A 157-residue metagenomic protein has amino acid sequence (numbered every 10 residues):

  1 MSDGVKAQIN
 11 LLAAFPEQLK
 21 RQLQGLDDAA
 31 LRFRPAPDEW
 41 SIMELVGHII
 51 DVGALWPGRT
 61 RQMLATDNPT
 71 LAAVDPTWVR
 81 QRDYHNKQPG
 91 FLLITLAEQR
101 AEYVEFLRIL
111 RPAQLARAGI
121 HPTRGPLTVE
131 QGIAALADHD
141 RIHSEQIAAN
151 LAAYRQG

Functional and structural regions predicted by a protein language model:
M1, K20, P37, D83-Y84: A short alpha-helix capping/helix-coil boundary motif
M1-D28, I50-Q62, A134-D138: Alpha-helical bundle segments that constitute or directly flank the non-heme di-iron/ferroxidase center
S2-L12, E39-V46, P89-L93, E130-I133: Amphipathic, non-membrane alpha-helical segments in soluble helical-bundle scaffolds
N10-L11, F15-P16, Q22, V79-R117 (+1 more regions): Acidic/histidine-rich alpha-helical segments that form the ligand environment of transition-metal centers
A29-R34, G90-L92: Short helix-to-loop capping/linker segments positioned immediately adjacent to catalytic or ligand/cofactor-binding
R32-T77, V104, L115-G157: Short, contiguous alpha-helical
